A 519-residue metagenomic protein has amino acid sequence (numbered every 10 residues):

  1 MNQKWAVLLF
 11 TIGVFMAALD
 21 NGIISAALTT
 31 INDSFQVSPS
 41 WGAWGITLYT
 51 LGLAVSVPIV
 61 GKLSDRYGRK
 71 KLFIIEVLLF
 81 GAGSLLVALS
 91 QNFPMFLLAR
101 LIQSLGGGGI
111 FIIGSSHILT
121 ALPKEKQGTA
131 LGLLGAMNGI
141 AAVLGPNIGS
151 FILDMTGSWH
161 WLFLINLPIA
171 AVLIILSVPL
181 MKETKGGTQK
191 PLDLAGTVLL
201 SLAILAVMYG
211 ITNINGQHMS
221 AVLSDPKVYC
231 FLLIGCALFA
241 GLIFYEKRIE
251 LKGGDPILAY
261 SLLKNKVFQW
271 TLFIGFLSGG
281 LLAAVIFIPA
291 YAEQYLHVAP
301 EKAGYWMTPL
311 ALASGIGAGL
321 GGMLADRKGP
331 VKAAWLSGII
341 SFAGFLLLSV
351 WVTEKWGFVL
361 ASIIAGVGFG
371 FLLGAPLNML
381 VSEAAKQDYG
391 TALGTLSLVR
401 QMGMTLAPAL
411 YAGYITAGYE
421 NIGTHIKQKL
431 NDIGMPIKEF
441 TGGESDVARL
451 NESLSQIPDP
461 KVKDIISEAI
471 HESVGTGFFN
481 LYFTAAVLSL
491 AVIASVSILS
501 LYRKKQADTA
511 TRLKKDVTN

Functional and structural regions predicted by a protein language model:
W5-M16, S25-A26, P39, G45 (+4 more regions): 12-transmembrane solute porter fold
A18, G22, A88, S104-I112 (+4 more regions): Small-residue-rich segments within alpha-helical transmembrane domains of MFS-like 12-TM solute carriers
A27-V55, M95, E301: Extracellular/periplasmic helix-loop-helix junction of adjacent transmembrane segments in MFS-like secondary
I31-N32, L63-S64, I148-G157, I211 (+4 more regions): Interfacial helix-cap and linker-helix signal at transmembrane-aqueous boundaries of multi-pass secondary transporters
T47-G61, F111-S115, T308-G321: Central cavity-lining transmembrane alpha-helices of secondary-active solute carriers, predominantly the Major
G61-T197: Helix-loop-helix hairpins in multi-pass membrane proteins, especially solute transporters
D154-F273: Hydrophobic transmembrane-helix bundles of small-molecule transporters
Q401-I498, R512-N519: Hydrophobic transmembrane architecture of multi-pass small-molecule transporters
